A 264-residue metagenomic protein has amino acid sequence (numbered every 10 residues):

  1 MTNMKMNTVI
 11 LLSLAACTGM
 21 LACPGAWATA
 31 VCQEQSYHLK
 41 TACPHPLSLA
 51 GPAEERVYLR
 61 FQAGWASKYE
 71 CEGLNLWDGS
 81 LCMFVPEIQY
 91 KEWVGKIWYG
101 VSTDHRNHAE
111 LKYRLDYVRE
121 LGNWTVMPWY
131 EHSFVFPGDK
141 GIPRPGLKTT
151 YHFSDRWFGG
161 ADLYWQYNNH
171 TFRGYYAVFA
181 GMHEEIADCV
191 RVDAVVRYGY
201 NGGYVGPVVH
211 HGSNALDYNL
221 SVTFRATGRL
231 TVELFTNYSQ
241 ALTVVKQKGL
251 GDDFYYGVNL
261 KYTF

Functional and structural regions predicted by a protein language model:
G25-T103, L115: Short glycine/proline- and aromatic-enriched beta-strand/turn motifs that initiate or cap beta-hairpins
H38, F224, G251-F264: Outer-membrane beta-barrel "beta-signal"
E55-V57, D78-F84, N107-L111, W124 (+4 more regions): Residues that define the transmembrane beta-barrel architecture of outer-membrane proteins
L59, E92-I97, G122-P128, D155-A161 (+2 more regions): Repeated loop/turn-to-beta-strand initiation elements of outer-membrane beta-barrel proteins
W65-C71, Y90-E92, Y99-T103, R119-L121 (+7 more regions): Transmembrane beta-strands of outer-membrane beta-barrel pores
F84-P86, Y113-L115, P128, P145-L147 (+3 more regions): Membrane-embedded beta-strands of outer-membrane beta-barrel proteins, especially the hydrophobic/small aromatic
E87-K91, D116-G122, T150-R156, G181-I186 (+2 more regions): Structural signature of outer-membrane beta-barrel channels/translocons
I142-V209, S213-N214, L220: Detector for outer-membrane/organellar transmembrane beta-barrel domains, recognizing the amphipathic beta-strand
